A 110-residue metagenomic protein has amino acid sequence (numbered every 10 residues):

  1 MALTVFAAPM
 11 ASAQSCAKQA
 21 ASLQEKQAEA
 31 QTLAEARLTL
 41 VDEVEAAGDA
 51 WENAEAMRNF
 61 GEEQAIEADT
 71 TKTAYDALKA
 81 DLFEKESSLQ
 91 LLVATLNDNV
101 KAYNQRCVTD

Functional and structural regions predicted by a protein language model:
M1-F6: Bacterial N-terminal signal peptides
A8-M10, V100: A generic alpha-helix preference that emphasizes hydrophobic side chains
A11-F60: Immediate post-signal-peptide N-terminus of mature secreted/exported proteins
Q14, T109-D110: Short, solvent-exposed mixed-charge patches
A30-R37, T70-C107: Amphipathic alpha-helical coiled-coil segments
V41, A65, L92-A94: Alpha-helical interaction segments
N53-A74: Flexible coil/linker segments and helix-coil junctions enriched in charged and small residues
